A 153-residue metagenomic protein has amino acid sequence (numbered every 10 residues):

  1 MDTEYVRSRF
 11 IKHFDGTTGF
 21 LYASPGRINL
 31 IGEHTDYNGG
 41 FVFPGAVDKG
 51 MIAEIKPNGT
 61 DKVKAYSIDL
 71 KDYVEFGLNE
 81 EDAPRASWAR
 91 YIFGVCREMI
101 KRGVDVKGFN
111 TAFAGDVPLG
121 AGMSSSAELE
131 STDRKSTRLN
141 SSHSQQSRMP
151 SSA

Functional and structural regions predicted by a protein language model:
M1-A127, S131-R138: ATP-binding N-lobe of GHMP and related small-molecule kinases
K135, L139-A153: Single conserved hydrophobic/aromatic residue that forms the stacking wall/gate of nucleotide- or nucleobase-binding
